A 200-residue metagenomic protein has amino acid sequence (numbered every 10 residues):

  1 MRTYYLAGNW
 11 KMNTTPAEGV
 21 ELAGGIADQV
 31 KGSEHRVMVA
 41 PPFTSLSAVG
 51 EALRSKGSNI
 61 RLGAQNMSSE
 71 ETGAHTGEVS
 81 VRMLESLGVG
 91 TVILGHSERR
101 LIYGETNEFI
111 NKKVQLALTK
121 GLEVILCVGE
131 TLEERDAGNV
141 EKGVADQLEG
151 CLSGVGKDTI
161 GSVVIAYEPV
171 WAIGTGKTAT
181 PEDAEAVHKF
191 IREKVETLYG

Functional and structural regions predicted by a protein language model:
M1-G200: Active-site loop-to-helix "anion-binding N-cap" substructures in soluble metabolic enzymes
